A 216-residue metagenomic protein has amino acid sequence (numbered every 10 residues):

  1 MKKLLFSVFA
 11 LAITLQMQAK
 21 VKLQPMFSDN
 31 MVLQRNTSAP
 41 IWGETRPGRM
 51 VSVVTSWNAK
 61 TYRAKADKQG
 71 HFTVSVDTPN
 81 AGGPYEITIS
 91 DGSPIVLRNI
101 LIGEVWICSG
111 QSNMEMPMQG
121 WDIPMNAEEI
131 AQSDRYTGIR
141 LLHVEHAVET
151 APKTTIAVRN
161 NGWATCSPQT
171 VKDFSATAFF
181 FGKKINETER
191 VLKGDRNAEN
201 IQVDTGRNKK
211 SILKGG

Functional and structural regions predicted by a protein language model:
M1-K22: Bacterial Sec-dependent N-terminal signal peptides
K20-G216: Cell-envelope and extracellular/periplasmic
